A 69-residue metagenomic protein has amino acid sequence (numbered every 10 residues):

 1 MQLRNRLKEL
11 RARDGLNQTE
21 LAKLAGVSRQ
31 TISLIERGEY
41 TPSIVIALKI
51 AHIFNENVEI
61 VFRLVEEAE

Functional and structural regions predicted by a protein language model:
N5-K23: Short basic helix-loop element that most often maps to the first helix and adjoining turn of HTH DNA-binding modules
Q18, R29, A47: Helix-turn-helix DNA-binding elements, focusing on the entry/boundary residues of the two helices that contact DNA
E20, T31, I60: Residues in the helix-turn-helix
V27-Y40: Recognition helix of helix-turn-helix/homeodomain-like DNA-binding domains that insert into the DNA major groove
E39-K49, A68: Short, basic-rich loop-to-helix N-cap that marks the start of a DNA-contacting helix
V45-I60: DNA major-groove recognition helix of helix-turn-helix/homeodomain DNA-binding modules
I60-E69: Short, charged recognition helix plus adjacent turn of helix-turn-helix-like nucleic-acid-binding domains
